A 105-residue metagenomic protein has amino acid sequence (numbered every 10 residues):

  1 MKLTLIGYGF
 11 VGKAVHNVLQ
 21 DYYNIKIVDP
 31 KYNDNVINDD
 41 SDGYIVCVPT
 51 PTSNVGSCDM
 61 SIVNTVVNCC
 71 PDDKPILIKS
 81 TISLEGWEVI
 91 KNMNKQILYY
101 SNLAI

Functional and structural regions predicted by a protein language model:
M1-D39: NAD(P)+-binding Rossmann beta1-loop-alpha1 motif at the extreme N-terminus of oxidoreductases
L19, Y44, I90-K91: Broad structural signal for hydrophobic residues in well-ordered alpha-helices, predominantly aliphatic
Y23, S41, K95-I97: A short helix-to-beta-strand connector/capping loop
N38-I45, P71-K74: Short acidic/histidine-rich motifs immediately flanking catalytic phosphotransfer sites in two-component signaling
V48-T50: Short, structured active-site "lid" loops
T52-I105: Rossmann-like NAD(P)(H) cofactor-binding subdomain of soluble oxidoreductases
